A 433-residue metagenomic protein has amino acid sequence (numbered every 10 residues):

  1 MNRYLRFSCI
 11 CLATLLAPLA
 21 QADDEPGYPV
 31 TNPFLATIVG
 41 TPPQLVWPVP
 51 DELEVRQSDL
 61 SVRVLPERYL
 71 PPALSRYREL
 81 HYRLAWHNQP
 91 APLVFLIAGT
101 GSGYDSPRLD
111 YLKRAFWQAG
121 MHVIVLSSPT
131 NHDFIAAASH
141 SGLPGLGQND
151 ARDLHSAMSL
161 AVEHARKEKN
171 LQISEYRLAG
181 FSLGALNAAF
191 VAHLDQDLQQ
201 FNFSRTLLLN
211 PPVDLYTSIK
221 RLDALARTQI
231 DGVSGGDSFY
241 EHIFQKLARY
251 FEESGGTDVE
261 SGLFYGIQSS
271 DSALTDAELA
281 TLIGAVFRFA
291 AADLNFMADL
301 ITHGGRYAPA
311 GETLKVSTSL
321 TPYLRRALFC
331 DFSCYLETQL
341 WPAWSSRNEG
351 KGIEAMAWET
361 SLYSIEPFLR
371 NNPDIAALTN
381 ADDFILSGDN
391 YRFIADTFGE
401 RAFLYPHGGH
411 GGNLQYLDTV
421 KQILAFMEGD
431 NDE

Functional and structural regions predicted by a protein language model:
T37-Q89: N-terminal cap/lid segment of alpha/beta-hydrolase-fold proteins
A85-N131, G388: Short, surface-exposed "cap/lid" segments of acyl-processing enzymes
L143-E168: Alpha/beta-hydrolase active-site loop
K169-S182: Alpha/beta-hydrolase fold nucleophile elbow
L194-S319: Alpha/beta-hydrolase-fold enzymes
N371, A377-T379: Short beta-strand/loop motif that positions the catalytic acidic residue of the alpha/beta-hydrolase fold
F384-N390: Conserved alpha/beta-hydrolase "acid-adjacent" motif
G408-T419: Catalytic histidine-centered segment of alpha/beta-hydrolase-like enzymes
